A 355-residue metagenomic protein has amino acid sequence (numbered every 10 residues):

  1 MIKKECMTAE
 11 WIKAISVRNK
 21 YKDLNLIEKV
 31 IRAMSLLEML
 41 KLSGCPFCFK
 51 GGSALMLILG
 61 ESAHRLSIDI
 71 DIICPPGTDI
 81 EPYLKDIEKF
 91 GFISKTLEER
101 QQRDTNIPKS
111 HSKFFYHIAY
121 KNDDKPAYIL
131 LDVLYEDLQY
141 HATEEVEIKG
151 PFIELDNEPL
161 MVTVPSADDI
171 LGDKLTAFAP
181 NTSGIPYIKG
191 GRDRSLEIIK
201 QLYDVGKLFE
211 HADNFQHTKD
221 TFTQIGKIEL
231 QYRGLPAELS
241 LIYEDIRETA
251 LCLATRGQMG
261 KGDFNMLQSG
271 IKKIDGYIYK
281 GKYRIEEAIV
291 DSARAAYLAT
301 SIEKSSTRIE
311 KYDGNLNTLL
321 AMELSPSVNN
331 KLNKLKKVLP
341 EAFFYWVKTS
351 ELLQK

Functional and structural regions predicted by a protein language model:
M1-C48: Helical scaffold of the NTase/Pol beta-like nucleotidyltransferase catalytic core
K4, I15-V17, V30-M34, Q102-Y283 (+1 more regions): Catalytic cores of NTP-dependent nucleotidyl/adenyl transfer enzymes across multiple folds
N19-K22, D71-G77, G191: Short histidine-centered catalytic/ligand-binding loop motif
L37-I70, C74-P76: Active-site nucleotide-donor binding segment shared across nucleotidyl transfer reactions
M56-I58, H64, E81, Q139-A142: Short catalytic/ligand-binding loop motif for oxyanion handling, primarily in non-cytosolic enzymes, centered on
C74-P108: Metal-dependent nucleotidyltransferase catalytic core
